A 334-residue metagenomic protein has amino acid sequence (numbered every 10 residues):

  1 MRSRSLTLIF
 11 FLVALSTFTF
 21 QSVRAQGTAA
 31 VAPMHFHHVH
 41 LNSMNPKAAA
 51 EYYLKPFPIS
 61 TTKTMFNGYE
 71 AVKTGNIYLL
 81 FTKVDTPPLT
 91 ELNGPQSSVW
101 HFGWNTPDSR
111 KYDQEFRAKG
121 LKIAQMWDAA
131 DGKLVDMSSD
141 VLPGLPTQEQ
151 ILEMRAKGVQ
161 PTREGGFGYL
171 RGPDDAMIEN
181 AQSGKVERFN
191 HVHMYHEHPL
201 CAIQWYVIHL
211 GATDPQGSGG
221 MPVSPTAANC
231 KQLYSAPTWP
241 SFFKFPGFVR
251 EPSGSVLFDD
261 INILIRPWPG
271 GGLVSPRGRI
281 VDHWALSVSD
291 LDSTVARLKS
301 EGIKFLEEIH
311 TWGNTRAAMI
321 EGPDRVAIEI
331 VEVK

Functional and structural regions predicted by a protein language model:
M1-S5: Positively charged n-region of N-terminal signal peptides that target proteins for export
T7-T19: Bacterial N-terminal signal peptides
F20-A25: Sec/Tat signal peptide C-region and signal peptidase I cleavage site
Q26-V31, Q114-M194, P215-L257, L264-P267 (+3 more regions): Vicinal oxygen chelate
A30-M65, E70-A71: Mature N-terminal segment immediately following signal peptide/propeptide cleavage in secreted/periplasmic
H40-N45, W104-T106, M194-P199, L286-S289: Short, surface-exposed ligand-recognition loops at beta-strand->loop->(often short) alpha-helix junctions that present
M44-S60, Y112-K119, H198-D214, L298-E301: Amphipathic alpha-helical segments
T86-Q114: Post-signal peptide N-terminal segment of secreted/secretory-pathway proteins
